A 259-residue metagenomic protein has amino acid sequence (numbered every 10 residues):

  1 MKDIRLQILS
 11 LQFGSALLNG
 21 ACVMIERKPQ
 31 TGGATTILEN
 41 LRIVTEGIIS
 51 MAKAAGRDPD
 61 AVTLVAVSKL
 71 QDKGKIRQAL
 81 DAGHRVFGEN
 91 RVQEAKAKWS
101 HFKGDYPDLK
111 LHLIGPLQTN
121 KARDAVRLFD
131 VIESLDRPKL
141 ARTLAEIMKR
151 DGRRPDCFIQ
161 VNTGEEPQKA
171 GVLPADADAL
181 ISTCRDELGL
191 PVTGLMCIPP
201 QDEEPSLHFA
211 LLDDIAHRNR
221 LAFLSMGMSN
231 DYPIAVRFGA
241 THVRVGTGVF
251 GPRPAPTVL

Functional and structural regions predicted by a protein language model:
F13: Cationic, low-complexity basic patches in intrinsically disordered or flexible, solvent-exposed regions
A16: Conserved catalytic breakage-reunion loop centered on the nucleophilic residue
I25-F223, M228-N230, V236-F238, F250-P252: Conserved alpha/beta-domain cores
A240-V258: Gly/Pro- and small hydrophobic-enriched strand-loop and loop-to-helix capping segments that sit at the rims
